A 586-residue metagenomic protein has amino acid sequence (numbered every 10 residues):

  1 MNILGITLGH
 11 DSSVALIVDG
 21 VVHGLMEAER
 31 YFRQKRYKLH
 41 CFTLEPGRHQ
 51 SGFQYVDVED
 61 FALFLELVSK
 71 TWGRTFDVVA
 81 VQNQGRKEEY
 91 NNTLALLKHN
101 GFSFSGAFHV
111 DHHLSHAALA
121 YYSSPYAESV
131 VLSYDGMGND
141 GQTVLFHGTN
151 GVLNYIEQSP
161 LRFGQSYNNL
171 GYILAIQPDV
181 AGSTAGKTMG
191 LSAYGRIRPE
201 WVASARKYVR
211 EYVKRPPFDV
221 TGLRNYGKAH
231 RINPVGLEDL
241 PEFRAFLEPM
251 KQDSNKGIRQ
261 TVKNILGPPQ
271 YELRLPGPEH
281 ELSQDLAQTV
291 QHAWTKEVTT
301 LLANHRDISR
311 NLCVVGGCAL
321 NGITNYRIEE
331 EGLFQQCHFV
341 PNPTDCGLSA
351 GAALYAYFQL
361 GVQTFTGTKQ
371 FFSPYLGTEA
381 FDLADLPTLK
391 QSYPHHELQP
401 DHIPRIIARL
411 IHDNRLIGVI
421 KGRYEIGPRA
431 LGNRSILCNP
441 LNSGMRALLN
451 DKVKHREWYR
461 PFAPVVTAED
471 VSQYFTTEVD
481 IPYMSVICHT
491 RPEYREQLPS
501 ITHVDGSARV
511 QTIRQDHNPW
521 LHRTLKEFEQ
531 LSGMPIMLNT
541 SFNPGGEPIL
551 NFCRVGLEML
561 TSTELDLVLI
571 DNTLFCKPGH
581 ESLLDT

Functional and structural regions predicted by a protein language model:
M1-L4: Extreme N-terminal starter segment of soluble prokaryotic enzymes
T7-K35, R86, N91-S105, L114-A117 (+6 more regions): Flexible beta->alpha loop and helix N-cap segments adjacent to enzyme active/binding sites
S12-S13, I17-G101, A193-L266, Q270-T289 (+1 more regions): Conserved active-site "lid/cap" helical segment
T71-W72, S123, A303-R306: Glycine-rich helix-loop-beta junction characteristic of Rossmann-like nucleotide cofactor-binding loops
G73-R86, A107, I308-G317, G418: Short glycine-rich phosphate-binding loop at a beta-alpha junction
P278-L286, V290, W294, G316 (+2 more regions): Secondary-structure capping and boundary motifs in well-ordered enzyme cores
Q288-R310: Phosphate/ATP-binding catalytic cores across multiple sugar-kinase/actin-like superfamilies, primarily ASKHA
